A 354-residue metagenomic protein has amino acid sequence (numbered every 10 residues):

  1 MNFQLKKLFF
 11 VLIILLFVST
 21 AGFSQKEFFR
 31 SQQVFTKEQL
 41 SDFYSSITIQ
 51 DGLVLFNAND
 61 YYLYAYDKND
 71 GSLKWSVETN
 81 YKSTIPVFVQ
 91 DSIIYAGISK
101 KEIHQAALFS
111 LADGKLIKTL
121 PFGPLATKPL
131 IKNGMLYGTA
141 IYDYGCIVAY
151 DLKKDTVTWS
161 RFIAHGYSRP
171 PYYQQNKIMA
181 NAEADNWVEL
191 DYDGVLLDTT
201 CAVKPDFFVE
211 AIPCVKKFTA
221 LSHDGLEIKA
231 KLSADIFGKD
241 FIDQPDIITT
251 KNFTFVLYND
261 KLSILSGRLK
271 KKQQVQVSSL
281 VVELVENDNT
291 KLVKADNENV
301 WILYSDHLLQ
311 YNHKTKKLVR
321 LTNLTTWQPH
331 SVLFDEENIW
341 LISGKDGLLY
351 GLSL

Functional and structural regions predicted by a protein language model:
M1-F28: Bacterial Sec-dependent N-terminal signal peptides
Q25-L354: Secretory-pathway ectodomains
